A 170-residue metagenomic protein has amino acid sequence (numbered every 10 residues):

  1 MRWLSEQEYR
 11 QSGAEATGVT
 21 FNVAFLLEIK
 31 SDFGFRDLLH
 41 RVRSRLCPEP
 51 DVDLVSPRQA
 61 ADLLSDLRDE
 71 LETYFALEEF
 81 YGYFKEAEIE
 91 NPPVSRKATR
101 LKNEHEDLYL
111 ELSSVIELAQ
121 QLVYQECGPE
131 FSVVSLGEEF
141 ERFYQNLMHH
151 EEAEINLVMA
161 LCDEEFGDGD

Functional and structural regions predicted by a protein language model:
M1-D170: Small-residue-biased structural context
